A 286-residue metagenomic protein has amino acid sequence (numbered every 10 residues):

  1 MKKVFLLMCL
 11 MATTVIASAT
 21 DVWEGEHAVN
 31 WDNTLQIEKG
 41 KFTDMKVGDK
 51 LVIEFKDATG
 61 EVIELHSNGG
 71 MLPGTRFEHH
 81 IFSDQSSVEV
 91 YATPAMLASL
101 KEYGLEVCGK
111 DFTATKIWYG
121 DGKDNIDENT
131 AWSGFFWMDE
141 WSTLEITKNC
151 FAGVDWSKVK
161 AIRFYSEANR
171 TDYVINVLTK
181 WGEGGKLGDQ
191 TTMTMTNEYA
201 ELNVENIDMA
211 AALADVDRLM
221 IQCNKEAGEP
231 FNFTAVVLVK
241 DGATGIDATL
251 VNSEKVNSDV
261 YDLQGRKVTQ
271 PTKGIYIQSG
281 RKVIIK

Functional and structural regions predicted by a protein language model:
K2-K3, I275-K286: C-terminal tail/sorting-segment detector
V4-T13: Sec-dependent N-terminal signal peptides
V15-A19: Sec/Tat signal peptide C-region and signal peptidase I cleavage site
T20-S99, G104, C108-K240: Extracellular ligand-binding interfaces
D57, T179, D262, P271 (+1 more regions): Acidic surface patches and DE-rich sequence motifs
C108, N224, Q264, Q278-R281: Short strand-coil-strand connectors
D241-Q264: Residue-level detector of functionally pivotal "anchor" positions at catalytic/ligand-binding pockets or at interdomain
